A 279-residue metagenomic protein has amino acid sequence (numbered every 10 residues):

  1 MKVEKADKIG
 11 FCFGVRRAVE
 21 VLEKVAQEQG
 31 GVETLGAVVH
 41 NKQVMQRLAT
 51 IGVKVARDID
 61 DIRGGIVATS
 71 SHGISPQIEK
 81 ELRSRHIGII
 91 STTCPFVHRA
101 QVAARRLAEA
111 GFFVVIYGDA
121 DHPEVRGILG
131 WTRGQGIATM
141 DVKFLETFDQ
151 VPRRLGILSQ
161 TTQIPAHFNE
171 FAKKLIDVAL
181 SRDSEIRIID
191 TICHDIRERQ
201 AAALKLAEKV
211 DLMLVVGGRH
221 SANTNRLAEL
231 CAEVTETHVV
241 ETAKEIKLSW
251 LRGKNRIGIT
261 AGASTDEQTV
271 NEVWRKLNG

Functional and structural regions predicted by a protein language model:
M1-G279: The feature marks the mature, well-folded catalytic cores of soluble enzymes
